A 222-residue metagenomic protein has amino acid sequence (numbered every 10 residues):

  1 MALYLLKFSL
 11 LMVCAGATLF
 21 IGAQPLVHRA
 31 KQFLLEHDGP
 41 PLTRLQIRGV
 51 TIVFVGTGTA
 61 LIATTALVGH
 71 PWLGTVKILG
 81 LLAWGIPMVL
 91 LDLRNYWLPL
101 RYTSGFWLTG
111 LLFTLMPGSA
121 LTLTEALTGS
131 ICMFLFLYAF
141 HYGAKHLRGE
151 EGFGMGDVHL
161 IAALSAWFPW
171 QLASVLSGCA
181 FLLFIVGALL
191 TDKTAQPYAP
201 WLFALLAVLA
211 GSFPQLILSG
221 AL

Functional and structural regions predicted by a protein language model:
M1-L222: A membrane-topology feature that recognizes alpha-helical transmembrane segments and their immediate juxtamembrane
